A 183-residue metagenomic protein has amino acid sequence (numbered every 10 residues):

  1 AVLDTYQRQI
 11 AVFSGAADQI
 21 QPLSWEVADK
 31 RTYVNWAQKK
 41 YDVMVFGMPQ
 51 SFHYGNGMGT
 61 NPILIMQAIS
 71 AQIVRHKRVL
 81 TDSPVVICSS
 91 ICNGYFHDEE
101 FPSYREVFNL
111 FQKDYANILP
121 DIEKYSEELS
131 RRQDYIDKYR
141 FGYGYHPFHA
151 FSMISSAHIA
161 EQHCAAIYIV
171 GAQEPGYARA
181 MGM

Functional and structural regions predicted by a protein language model:
A1-D42, G47-Q50, Q67-L80: Conserved, well-structured core segments that form the ligand-binding/active-site neighborhood of functional domains
A16, N61, N117, E174-P175 (+1 more regions): Helix N-terminus capping/helix-initiation residues
Q19-P22, S51-G55, G94-E99, P175-Y177: Flexible loop/turn segments at secondary-structure boundaries
G47-M48, C88-C92, I169-A172, M181: Active-site proximal loops enriched in glycine and acidic residues that flank catalytic Cys/His/Asp and coordinate
G55-I63: Glycine/threonine-rich flexible loop motifs
M58-G59, F101-S103, G182: Surface-exposed beta-strand edges and their flanking turn/coil or helix-capping segments
I63-Y168: C-terminal catalytic subdomain
A160-M183: Extended hydrophobic packing segments that form well-structured cores
